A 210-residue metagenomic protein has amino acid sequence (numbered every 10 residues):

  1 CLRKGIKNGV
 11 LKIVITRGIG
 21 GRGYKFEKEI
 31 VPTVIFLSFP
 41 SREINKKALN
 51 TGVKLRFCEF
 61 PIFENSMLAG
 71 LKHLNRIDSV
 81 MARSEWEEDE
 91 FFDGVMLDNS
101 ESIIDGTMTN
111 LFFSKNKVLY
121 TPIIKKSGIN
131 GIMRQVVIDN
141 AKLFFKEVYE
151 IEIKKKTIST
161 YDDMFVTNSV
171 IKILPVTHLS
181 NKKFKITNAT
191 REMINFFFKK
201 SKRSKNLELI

Functional and structural regions predicted by a protein language model:
L2-R3, T16, G21-I210: Helix-start/capping segments and mature chain N-termini
N8-I15: ATP-grasp fold ATP-binding core
